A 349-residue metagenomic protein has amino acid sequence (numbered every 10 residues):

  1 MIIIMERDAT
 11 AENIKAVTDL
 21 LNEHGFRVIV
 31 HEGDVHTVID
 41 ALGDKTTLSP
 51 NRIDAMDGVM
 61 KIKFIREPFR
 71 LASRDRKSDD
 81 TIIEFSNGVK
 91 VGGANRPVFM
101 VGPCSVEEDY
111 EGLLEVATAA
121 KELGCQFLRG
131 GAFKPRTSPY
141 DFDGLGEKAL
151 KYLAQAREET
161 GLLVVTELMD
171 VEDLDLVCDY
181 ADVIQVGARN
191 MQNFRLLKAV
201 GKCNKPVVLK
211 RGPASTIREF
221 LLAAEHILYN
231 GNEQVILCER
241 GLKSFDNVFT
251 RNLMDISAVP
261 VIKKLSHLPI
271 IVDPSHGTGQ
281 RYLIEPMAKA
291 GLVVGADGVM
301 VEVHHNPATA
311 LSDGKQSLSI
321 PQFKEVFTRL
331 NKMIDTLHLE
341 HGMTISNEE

Functional and structural regions predicted by a protein language model:
E6, L145, G161-E172, D182-R195 (+3 more regions): Catalytic beta/alpha-barrel core
D8, P97-E115, S138-D143, L163-E167 (+3 more regions): Active-site mouth loops of central-metabolism enzymes
E67-M100, L337-M343: N-terminal amphipathic alpha-helix/helix-capping segment at the start of soluble metabolic enzymes
I83-S105, K134-P139, K263-V272: N-terminal small/glycine-rich loop or linker at the start of catalytic domains across soluble metabolic enzymes
P97-P103, Q126-G130, V164-E167, D182-V186 (+4 more regions): Hydrophobic faces of well-ordered beta-strands that scaffold small-molecule active sites in alpha/beta enzyme cores
R129-E147, H305-K315: Glycine-rich, proline-tolerant flexible connector loops at the mouths of alpha/beta enzymes
F142-T166, V200-P206, I256-I270, Q316-L339: Alpha-helix-loop-beta-strand connector modules within alpha/beta enzyme cores
C203-V303: Catalytic alpha/beta core domains of metabolic enzymes, predominantly
